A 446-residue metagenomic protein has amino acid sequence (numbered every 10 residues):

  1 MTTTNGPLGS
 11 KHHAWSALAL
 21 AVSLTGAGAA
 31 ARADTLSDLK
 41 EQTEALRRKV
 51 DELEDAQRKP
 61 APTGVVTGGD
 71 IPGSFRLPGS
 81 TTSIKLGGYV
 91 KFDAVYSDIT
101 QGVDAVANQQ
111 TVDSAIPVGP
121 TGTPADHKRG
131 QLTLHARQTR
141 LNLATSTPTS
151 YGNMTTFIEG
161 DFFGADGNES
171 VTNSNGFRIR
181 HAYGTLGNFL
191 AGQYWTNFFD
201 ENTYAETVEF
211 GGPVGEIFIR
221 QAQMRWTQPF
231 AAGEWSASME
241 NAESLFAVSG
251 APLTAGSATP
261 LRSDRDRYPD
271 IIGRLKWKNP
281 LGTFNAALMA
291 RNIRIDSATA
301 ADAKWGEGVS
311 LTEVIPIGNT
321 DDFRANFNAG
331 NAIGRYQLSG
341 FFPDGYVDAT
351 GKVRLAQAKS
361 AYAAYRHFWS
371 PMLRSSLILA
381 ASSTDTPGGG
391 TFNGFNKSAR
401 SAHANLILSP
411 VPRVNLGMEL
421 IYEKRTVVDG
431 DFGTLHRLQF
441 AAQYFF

Functional and structural regions predicted by a protein language model:
T2-L18: Bacterial N-terminal signal peptides that target proteins for export
T2-T3, V22-G26, A30-A105: N-terminal periplasmic/intermembrane-space "pro-region" immediately following the signal or transit peptide
T63, G130-T133, V171-G176, G212-F218 (+7 more regions): Replace "Gram-negative outer membrane beta-barrel proteins" with "bacterial and organellar outer membrane beta-barrel
P72-F246, R267-T283, V314-G318, D322-A329 (+1 more regions): Outer membrane beta-barrel
S97, P148, F163-G167, T196-D200 (+8 more regions): Sequence/structural signature of outer-membrane beta-barrel proteins
Q101-V103, G122-L132, Y204, Q221 (+11 more regions): Extracellular/periplasm-exposed beta-strand and loop segments of Gram-negative cell-envelope proteins, dominated by
K278-N396, R400: Detector for outer-membrane/organellar transmembrane beta-barrel domains, recognizing the amphipathic beta-strand
L408, T434-F446: Outer-membrane beta-barrel "beta-signal"
